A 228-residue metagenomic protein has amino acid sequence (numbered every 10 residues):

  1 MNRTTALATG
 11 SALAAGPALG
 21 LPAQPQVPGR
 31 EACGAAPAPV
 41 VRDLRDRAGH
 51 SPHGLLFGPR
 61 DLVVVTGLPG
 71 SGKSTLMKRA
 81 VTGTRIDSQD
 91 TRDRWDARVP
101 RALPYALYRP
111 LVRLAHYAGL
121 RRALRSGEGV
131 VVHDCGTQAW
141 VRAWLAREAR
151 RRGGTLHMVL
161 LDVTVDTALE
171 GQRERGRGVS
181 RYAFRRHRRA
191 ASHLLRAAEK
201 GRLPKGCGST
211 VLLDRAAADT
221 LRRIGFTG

Functional and structural regions predicted by a protein language model:
N2-L55: N-terminal pre-Walker A segment at the start of P-loop NTPase domains
T5, V63, S71-S74, R79 (+1 more regions): Conserved GTP-binding G-domain of TRAFAC-class P-loop NTPases and closely related GTPase folds
H53-V65, S126: Catalytic phosphate/metal-binding cores of nucleic-acid and nucleotide-processing enzymes, i.e., regions that mediate
L68: P-loop (Walker A) phosphate-binding loop of NTP-binding proteins
S71, T75-E128, T167-L169: Conserved substrate/cofactor phosphate-moiety recognition/catalytic segment in nucleotide-dependent phosphotransferases
G83-D87, L156-M158, S209-L212: Conserved beta-strand scaffold positions in the cores of enzyme catalytic domains, especially in NTP/NDP-utilizing
Y108-L156: Glycine-rich phosphate-binding loop used to anchor ATP phosphates in small-molecule kinases, encompassing both
R152-G171: Conserved phosphate-donor/acceptor-positioning beta-strand/loop module used by diverse small-molecule
